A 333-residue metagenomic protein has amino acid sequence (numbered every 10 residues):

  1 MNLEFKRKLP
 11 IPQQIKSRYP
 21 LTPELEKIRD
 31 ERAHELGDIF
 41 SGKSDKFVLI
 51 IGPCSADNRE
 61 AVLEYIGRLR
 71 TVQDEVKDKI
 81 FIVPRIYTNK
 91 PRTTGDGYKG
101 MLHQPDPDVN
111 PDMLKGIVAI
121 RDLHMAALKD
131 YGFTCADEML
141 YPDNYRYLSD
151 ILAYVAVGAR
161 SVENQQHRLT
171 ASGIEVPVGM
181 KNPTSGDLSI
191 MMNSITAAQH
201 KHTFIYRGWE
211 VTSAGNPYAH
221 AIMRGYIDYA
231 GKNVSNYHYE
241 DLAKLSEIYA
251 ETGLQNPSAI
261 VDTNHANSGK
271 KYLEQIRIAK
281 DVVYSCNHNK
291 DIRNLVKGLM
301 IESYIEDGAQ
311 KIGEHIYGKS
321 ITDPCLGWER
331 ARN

Functional and structural regions predicted by a protein language model:
M1-K43: N- or domain-start disorder-to-order transition segments that initiate the globular core
L25-D38, V72-V83, N89, I120: N-terminal beta-rich core of secreted/periplasmic extracellular enzymes
F40-K43, R70-K77, M125-D130, S213 (+2 more regions): Acidic (Asp/Glu)-rich catalytic clusters
V48-A61, D323: Conserved phosphate/anionic-ligand binding catalytic regions in large, soluble enzymes, centered on
G52, V261, G327: Conserved, mostly hydrophobic/aromatic
C54-D57, N256, N264-K270: Short acidic, Gly/Ser-rich segments with clustered Asp/Glu that frequently serve as metal-coordination loops in enzyme
I66, K79-K244, H265-A266, K270 (+3 more regions): Active-site-facing alpha/beta catalytic cores
N289-N333: Active-site or pore-adjacent capping/gating segments
